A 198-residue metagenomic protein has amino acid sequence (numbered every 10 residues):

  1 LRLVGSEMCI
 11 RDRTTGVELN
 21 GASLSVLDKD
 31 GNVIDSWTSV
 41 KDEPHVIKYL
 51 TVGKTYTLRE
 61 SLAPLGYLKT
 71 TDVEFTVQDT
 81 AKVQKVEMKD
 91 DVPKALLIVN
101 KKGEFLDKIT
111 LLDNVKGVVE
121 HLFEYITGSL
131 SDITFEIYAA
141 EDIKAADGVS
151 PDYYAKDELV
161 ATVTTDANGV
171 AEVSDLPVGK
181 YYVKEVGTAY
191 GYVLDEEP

Functional and structural regions predicted by a protein language model:
S6-P198: Solvent-exposed loop/turn and edge beta-strand elements of beta-rich ligand-binding domains
